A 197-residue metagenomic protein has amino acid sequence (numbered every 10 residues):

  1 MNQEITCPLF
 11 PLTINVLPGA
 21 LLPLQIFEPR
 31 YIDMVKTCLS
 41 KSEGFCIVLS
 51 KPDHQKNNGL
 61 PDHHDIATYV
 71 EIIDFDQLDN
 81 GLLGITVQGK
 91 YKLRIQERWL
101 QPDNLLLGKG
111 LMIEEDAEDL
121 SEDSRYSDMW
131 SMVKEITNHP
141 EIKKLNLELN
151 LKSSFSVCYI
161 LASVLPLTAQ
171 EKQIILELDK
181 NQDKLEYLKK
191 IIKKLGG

Functional and structural regions predicted by a protein language model:
M1-G197: N-terminal low-complexity, acidic/polar interaction/targeting segments
